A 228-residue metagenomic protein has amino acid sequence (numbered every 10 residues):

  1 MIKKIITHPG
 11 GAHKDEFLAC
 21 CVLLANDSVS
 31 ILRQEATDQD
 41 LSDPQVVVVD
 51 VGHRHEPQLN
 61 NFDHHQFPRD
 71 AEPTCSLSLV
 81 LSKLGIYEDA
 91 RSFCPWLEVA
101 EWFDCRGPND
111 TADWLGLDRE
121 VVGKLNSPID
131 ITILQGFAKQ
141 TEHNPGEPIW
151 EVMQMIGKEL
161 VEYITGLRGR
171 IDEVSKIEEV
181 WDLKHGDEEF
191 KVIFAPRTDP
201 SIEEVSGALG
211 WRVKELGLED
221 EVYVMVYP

Functional and structural regions predicted by a protein language model:
M1-E147, E151, E189-P228: Replace "Mg2+/Mn2+-dependent" with "divalent metal-dependent
W150-G207: Active-site rim beta-loop-alpha module in soluble metabolic enzymes
